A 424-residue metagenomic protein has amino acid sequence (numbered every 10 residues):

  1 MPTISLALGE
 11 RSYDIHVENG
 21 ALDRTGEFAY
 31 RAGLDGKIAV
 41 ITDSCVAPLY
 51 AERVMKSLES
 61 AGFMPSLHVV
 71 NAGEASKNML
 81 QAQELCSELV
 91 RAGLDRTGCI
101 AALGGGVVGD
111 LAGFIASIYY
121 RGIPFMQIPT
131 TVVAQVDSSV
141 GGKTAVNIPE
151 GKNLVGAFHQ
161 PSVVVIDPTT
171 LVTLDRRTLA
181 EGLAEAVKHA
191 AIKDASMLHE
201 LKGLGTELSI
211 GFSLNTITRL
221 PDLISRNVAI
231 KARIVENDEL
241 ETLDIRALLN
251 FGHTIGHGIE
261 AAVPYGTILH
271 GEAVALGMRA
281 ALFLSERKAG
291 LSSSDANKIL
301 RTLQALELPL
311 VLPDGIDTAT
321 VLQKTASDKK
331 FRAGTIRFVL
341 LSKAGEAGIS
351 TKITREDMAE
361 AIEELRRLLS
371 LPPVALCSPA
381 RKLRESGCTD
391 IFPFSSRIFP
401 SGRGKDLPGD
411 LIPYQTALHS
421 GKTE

Functional and structural regions predicted by a protein language model:
M1-C99: ATP/NTP phosphate-donor binding region
P2, A184-A186, L291-V374, R381 (+1 more regions): C-terminal charged capping/lid subdomain of soluble metabolic enzymes
H16, F114-E207: A glycine/threonine-rich phosphate-anchoring loop and its flanking beta-alpha core in nucleotide/phosphate-binding
V107-F114, Q135, H257-G258: Short glycine/serine/threonine-rich phosphate/pyrophosphate-binding segments that cradle anionic phosphate groups
L204-T320: Active-site segments that bind and position negatively charged phosphate/pyrophosphate groups
F212, F392-F394, F399, Y414: Aromatic (phenylalanine/tyrosine) cluster motif
L418-T423: Short, intrinsically disordered C-terminal tails of secreted or membrane-associated proteins
